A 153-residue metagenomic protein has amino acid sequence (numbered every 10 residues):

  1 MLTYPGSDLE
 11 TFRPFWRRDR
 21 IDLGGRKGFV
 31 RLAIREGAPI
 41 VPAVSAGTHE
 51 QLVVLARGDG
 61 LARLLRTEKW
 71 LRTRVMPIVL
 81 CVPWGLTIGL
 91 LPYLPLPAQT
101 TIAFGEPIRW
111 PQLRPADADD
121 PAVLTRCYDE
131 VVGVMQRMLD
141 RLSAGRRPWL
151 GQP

Functional and structural regions predicted by a protein language model:
M1-P153: Non-catalytic C-terminal accessory region of glycerolipid acyltransferases and related lyso-lipid remodeling enzymes
